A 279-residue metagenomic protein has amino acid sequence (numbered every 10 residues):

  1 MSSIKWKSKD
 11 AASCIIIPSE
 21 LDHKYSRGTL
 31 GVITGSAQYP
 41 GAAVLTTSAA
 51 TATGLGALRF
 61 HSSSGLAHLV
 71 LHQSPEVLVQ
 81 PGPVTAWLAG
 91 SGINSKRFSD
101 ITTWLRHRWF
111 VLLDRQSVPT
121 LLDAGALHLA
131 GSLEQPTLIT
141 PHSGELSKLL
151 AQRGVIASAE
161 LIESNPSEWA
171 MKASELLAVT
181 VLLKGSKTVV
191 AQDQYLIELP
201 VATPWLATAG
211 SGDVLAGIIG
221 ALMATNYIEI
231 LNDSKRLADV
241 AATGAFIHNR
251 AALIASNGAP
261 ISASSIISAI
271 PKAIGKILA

Functional and structural regions predicted by a protein language model:
M1-L121, H128-Q135, K148-A279: Small-residue (G/A/S/T)-rich helix-start motifs and N-terminal tracts that mark the onset
P136-G144: Non-cysteine beta-strand/loop elements that form the S-adenosyl-L-methionine
